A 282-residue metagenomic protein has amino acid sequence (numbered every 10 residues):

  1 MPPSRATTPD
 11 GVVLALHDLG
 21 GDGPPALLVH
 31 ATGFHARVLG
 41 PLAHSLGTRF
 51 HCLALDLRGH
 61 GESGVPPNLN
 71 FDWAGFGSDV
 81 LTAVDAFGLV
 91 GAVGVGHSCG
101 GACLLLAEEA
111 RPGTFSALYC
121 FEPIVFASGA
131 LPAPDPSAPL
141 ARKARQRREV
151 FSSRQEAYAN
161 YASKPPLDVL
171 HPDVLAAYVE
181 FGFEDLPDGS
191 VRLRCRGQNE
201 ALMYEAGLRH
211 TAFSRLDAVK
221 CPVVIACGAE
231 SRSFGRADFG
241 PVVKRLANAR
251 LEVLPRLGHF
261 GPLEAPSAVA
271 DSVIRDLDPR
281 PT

Functional and structural regions predicted by a protein language model:
A15-V65: Conserved HGGG/HGGXW glycine-rich cap/lid loop of the alpha/beta-hydrolase fold
V29-A31, H97, C227: The conserved beta1-alpha1 loop
P41, L53, L57-V95, C99 (+1 more regions): Active-site loop/oxyanion-hole signature of alpha/beta-hydrolase fold enzymes
V90-A133: Conserved hydrolase catalytic core segment
R148-A206: Conserved alpha/beta-hydrolase catalytic His-Asp/Glu region
F183-K244: Conserved serine/cysteine hydrolase catalytic core
L254-P266: Catalytic histidine-centered segment of alpha/beta-hydrolase-like enzymes
L263-R275: Post-His helix in hydrolase/transferase enzymes
